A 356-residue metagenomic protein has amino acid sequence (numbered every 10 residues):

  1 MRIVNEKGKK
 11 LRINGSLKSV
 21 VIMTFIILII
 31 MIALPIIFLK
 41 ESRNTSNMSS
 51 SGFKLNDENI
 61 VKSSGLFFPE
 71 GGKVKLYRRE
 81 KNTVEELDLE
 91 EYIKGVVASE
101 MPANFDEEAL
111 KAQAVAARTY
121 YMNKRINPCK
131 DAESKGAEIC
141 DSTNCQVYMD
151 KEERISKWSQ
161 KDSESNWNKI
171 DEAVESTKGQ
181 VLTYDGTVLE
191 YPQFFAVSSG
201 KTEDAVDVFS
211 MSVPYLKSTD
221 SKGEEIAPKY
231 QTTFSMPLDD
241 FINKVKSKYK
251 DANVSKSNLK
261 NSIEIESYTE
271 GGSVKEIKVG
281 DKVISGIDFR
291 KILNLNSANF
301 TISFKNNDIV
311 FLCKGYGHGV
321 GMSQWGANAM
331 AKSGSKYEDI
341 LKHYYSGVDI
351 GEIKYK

Functional and structural regions predicted by a protein language model:
M1-L17: N-terminal Lys/Arg-rich, disordered targeting/topogenic segments
V21-I37: Hydrophobic membrane-insertion alpha-helices, especially the h-region of bacterial N-terminal signal peptides
K40-G65, E70: Ser/Thr/Pro/Gly-rich low-complexity linker/stalk segments immediately outside membranes or between
R79, L87-D106, S218-K229: Acidic/histidine-rich, surface-exposed loop or edge segments in extracytoplasmic proteins
T83-L87, N104-V115, S235-D239, G317-G321 (+1 more regions): Soluble non-cytosolic domains of exported or imported proteins
A98-P102, V115-N127, K246-K250, A331-S335 (+1 more regions): Sec-exported extracytoplasmic/periplasmic mature domains
T119, N123-I309: Extended substrate/cofactor- or partner-recognition/assembly subdomains adjacent to catalytic sites in enzymes
S285-K356: C-terminal soluble interaction/assembly domains
